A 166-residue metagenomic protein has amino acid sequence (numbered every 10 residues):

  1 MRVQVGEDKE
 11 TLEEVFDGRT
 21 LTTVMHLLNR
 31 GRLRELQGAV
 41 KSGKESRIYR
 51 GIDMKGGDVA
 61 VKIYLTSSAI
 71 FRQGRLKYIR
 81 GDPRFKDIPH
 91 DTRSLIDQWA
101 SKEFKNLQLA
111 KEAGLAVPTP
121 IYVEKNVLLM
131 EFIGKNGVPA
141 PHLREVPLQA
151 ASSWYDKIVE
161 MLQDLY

Functional and structural regions predicted by a protein language model:
Q4, L12-P139, Q163: Conserved ATP-binding subdomain of kinase catalytic cores across diverse folds
G137-L148: AlphaC helix of the protein kinase catalytic domain
Q149-Y166: Conserved kinase catalytic-core segment
